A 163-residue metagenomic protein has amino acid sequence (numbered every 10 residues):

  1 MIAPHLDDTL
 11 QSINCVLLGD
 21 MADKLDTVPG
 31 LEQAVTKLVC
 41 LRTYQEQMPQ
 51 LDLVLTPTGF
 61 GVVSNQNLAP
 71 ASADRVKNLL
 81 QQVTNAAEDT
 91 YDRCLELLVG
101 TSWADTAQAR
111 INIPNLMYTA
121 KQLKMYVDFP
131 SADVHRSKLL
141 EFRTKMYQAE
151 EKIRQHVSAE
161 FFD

Functional and structural regions predicted by a protein language model:
M1-T36, Q50-D163: Conserved short "hinge" loops at termini or chain/domain junctions
V39: Catalytic-loop motifs flanking and including active-site residues across diverse enzymes
